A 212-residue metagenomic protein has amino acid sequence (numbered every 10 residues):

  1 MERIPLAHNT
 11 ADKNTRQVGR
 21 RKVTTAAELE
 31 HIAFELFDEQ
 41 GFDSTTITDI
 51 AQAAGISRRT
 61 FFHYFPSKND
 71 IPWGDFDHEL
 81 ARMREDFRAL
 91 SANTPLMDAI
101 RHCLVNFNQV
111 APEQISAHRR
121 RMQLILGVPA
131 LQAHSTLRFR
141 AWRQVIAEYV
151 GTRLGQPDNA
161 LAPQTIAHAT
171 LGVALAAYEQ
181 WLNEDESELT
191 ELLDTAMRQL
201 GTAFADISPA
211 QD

Functional and structural regions predicted by a protein language model:
M1-D12, N183-D212: C-terminal peripheral helix-coil segments that are non-catalytic and often amphipathic
M1-Q40, S44-I56, W73, R82 (+1 more regions): Basic, helix-initiating cap at the start of DNA-binding domains
T25, E79, R138-W142, I146 (+1 more regions): Hydrophobic/aromatic residues within well-ordered alpha-helical segments
I56-F65: Short hydrophobic/aromatic patch on the recognition helix
N69-E79: Alpha-helical DNA-contacting segments of helix-turn-helix folds
A81-R121: Hydrophobic alpha-helical connector segments
E113, V128, R140-I166: Hydrophobic alpha-helical bundle segments that form small-molecule/ligand-binding pockets
T136, R153-R198: Hydrophobic/aromatic-rich alpha-helical bundle segments in the mid-to-C-terminal region
